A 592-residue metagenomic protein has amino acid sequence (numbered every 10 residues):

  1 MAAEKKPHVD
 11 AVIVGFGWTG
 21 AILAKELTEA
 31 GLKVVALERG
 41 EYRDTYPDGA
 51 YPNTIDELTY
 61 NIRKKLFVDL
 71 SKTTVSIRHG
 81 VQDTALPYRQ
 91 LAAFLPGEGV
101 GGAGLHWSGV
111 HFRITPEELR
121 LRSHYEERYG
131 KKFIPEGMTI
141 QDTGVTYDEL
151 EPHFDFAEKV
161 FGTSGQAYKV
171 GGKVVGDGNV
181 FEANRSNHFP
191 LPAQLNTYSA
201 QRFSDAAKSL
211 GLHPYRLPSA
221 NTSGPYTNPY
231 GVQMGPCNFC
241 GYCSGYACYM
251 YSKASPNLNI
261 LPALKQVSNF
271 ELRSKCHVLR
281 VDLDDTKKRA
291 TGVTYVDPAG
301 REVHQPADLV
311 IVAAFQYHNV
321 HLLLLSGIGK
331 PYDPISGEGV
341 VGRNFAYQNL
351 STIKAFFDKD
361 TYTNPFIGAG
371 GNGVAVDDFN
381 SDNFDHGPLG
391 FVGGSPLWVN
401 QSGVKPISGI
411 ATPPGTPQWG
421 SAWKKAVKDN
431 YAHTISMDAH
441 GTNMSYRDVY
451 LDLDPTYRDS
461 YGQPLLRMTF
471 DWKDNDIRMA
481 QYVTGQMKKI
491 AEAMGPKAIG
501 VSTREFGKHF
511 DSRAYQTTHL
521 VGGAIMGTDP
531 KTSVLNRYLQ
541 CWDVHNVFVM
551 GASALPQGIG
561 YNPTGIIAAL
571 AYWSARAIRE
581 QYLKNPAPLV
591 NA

Functional and structural regions predicted by a protein language model:
K5-T19: Beta1/beta-strand and adjacent pyrophosphate-binding region of the FAD-binding site in flavoprotein oxidoreductases
H8, L217-A220, F239-C243, L279-D284 (+3 more regions): A glycine-rich dinucleotide-binding beta-alpha-beta segment and adjacent secondary-structure elements that constitute
A11-I13, V34, V547: Conserved hydrophobic helix-helix packing surfaces used for dimerization/oligomerization
E26-E29, K33, G40-E57, V267 (+7 more regions): Glycine-rich loop(s) and the adjacent beta-strand/alpha-helix scaffold that form part
E41-L66, G97-S108: Conserved N-terminal glycine-rich FAD pyrophosphate-binding loop of Rossmann-like flavoproteins
T45-D48, S164-R185, K497-K508, K584-A592: Short, glycine/acidic-rich hinge or "gate" loops at secondary-structure transitions that mediate conformational
Y60-I62, D69-V75, A85-A93, R122-K275 (+1 more regions): Conserved redox-cofactor binding core of oxidoreductases
H79-P96, V100-A103, W107, R113-R122 (+8 more regions): FAD cofactor-binding and catalytic pocket of flavoenzymes
